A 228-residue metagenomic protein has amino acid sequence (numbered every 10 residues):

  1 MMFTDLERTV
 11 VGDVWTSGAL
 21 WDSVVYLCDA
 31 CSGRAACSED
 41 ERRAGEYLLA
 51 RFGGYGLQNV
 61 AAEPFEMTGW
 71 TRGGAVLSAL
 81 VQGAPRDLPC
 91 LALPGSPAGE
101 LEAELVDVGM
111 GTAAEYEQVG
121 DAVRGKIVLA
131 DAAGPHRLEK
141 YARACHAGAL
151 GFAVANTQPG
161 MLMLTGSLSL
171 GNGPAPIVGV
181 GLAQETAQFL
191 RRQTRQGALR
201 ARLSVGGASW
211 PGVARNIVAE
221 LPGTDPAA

Functional and structural regions predicted by a protein language model:
M2-L6, V11-G18, D22-I127: Noncatalytic luminal/extracellular "stalk/propeptide" segments of secretory-pathway proteins
D5-L6, A84-D87, A92-E117, L168-A228: Soluble metallo-hydrolase cores and metallopeptidase-like ectodomains found primarily in the secretory/periplasmic
D13, Y141-A144, V218-T224: Short amphipathic alpha-helices and their capping/turn segments at secondary-structure boundaries
V25-Y26, A61-A62, D107, I127-D131 (+3 more regions): Structural recognition of the beta-strand scaffold that forms the well-ordered cores of secreted hydrolase catalytic
C28-A35, Y55-G56, A132, N156 (+3 more regions): Sec/Tat-exported extracytoplasmic proteins
F52-G53, A132, C145, I217 (+1 more regions): Alpha-helical metal-binding/catalytic segments enriched in His/Glu/Asp
A75-S78, G166-N172: Short low-complexity, flexible loop/linker segments enriched in glycine and/or proline with clustered acidic
A113-L164: A conserved hydrophobic secondary-structure block that centers on an alpha-helix together with its immediately flanking
